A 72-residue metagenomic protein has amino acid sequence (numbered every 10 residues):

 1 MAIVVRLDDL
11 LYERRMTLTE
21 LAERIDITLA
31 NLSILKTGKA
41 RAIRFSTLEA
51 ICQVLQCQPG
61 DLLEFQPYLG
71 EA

Functional and structural regions predicted by a protein language model:
M1-M16: A short, Lys/Arg-rich alpha-helix, primarily the initiator
D8, T19, E49: Residues within the helices of the helix-turn-helix
Y12, E23, Q53: Alpha-helical residues within the helix-turn-helix
M16-I34: Short alpha-helical DNA-recognition segment
N31-I34, T47, D61: Residue-level recognition of specific faces of alpha-helices
I34, R41, Q53, L63-A72: Short, charged recognition helix plus adjacent turn of helix-turn-helix-like nucleic-acid-binding domains
K39-A50: Short, basic-rich loop-to-helix N-cap that marks the start of a DNA-contacting helix
